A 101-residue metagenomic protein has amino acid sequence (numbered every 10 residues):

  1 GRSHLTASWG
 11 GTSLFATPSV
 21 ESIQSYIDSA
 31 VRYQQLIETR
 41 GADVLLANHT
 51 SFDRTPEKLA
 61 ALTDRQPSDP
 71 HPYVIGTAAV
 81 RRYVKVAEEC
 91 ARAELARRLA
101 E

Functional and structural regions predicted by a protein language model:
G1-L62, P67-R81: Metallo-beta-lactamase
S68, P72-E101: C-terminal regulatory/interaction regions
